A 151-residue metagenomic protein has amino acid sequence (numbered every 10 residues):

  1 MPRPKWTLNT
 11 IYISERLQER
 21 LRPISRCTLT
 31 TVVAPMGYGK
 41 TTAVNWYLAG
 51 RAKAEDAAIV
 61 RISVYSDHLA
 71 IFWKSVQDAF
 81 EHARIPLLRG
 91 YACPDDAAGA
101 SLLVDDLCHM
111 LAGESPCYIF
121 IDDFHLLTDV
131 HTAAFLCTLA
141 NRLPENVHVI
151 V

Functional and structural regions predicted by a protein language model:
M1-R22, R26, L88-G90: Conserved adenine-nucleotide phosphate-binding loops and their immediately adjacent elements
S25-R26, A52, A112, P144: Short conserved AdoMet
L29-T31, A58-I59, P116-Y118, H148: Residue-level preference for the first positions of well-ordered beta-strands
T30-R61, D78: P-loop NTPase Walker A phosphate-binding motif
G39, S66-D67, F124-T128: Short acidic, S/G/P-rich loop/turn micro-motifs used as interaction or catalytic elements
A57, Y65-I71: Conserved substrate/cofactor phosphate-moiety recognition/catalytic segment in nucleotide-dependent phosphotransferases
A70-Y91, V104-C108: Conserved NTP-binding/hydrolysis module of P-loop NTPases
S101-V151: Conserved Walker B catalytic segment
